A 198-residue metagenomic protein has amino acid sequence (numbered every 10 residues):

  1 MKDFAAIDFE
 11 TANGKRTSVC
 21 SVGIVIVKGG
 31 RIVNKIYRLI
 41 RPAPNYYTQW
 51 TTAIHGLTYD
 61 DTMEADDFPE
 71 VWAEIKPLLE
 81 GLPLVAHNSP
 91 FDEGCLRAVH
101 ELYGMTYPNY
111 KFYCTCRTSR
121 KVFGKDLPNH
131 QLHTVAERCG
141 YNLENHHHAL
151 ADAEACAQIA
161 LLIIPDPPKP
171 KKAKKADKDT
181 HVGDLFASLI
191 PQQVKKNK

Functional and structural regions predicted by a protein language model:
M1-K2, V33, Y110, T180 (+1 more regions): Sequence-level motif detector for i,i+2 pairs with an aromatic at +2
M1-N109, K125, N129-H147: Conserved non-catalytic scaffold segment of RNase H-like nuclease domains
T11-N13, R117, A155: Short, glycine/acidic-enriched loop or turn micro-motifs at the edges of active sites
G94-C95, A155-Q158: Amphipathic alpha-helical interaction segments
P108-S119: Conserved beta-strand -> loop -> alpha-helix junction used to position metal-binding or nucleic-acid-contacting
R138, A157-K198: Acidic two-metal-ion nuclease catalytic site recognized across multiple nuclease folds, prominently DnaQ/RNase D-T
D152: Conserved catalytic/binding loops enriched for acidic/polar residues
